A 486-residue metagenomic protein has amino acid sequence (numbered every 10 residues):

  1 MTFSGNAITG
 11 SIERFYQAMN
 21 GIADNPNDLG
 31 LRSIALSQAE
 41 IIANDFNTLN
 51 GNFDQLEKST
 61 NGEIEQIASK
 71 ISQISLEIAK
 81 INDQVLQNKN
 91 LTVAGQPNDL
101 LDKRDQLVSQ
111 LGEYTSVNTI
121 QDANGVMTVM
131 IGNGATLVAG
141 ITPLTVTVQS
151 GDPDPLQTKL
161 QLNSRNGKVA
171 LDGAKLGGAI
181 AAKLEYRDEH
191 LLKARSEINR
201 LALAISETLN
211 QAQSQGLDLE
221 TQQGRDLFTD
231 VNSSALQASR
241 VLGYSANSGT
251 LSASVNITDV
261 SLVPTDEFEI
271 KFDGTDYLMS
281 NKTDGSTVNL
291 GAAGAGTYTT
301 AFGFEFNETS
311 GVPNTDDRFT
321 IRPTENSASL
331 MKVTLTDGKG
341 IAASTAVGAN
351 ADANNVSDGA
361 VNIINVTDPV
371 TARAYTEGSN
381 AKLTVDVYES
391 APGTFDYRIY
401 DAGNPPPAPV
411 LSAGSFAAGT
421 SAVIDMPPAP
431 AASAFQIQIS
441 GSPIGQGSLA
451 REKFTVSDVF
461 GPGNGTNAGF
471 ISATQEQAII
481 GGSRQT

Functional and structural regions predicted by a protein language model:
M1-T486: S/T-rich, low-complexity, solvent-exposed segments of bacterial secretion/appendage proteins
